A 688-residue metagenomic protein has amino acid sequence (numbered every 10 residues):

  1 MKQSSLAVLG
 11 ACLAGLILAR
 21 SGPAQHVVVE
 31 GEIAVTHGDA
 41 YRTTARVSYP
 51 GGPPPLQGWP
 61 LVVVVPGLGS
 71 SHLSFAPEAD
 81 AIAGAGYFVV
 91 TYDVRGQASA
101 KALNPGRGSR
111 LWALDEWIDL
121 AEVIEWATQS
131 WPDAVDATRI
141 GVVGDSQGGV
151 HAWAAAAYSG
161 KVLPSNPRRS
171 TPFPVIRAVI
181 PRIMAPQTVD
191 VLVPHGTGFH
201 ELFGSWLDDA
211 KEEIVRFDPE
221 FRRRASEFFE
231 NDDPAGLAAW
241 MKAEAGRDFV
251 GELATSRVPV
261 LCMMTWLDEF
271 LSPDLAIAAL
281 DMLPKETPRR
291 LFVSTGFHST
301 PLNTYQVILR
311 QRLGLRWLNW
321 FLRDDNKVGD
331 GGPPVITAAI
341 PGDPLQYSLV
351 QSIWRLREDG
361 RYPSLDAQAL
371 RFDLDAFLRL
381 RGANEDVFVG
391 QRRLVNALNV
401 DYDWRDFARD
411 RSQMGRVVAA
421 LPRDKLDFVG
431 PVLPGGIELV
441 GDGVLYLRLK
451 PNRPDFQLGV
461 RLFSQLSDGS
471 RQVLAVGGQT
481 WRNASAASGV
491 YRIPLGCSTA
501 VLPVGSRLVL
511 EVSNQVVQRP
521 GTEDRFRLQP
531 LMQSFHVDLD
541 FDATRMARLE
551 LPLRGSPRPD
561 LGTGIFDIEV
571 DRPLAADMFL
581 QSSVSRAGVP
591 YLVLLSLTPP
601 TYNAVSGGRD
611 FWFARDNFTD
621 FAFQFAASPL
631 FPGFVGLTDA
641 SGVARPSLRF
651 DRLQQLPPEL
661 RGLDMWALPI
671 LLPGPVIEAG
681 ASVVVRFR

Functional and structural regions predicted by a protein language model:
V27-V29, A34-H37, T44, V328-P559: Glycine/threonine-rich phosphate-binding loop and adjacent beta-strand/alpha-helix elements that clamp
D39-G51: A short loop-to-beta-strand scaffold at the N-terminal edge of the catalytic core in hydrolase folds
G52-G58, G106-D115, E122-S146: Gly/Ser-rich "nucleophile elbow"/oxyanion-hole loop immediately N-terminal to the catalytic nucleophile in hydrolases
P54-W59, V64-S99, F270-S272: Short substrate-entry loop that stabilizes the transition state in hydrolases
G84, W117-L120, Q129, V143-D145 (+2 more regions): Accessory cap/linker subdomain of secreted extracellular hydrolases
C262-M264: Short beta-strand/loop motif that positions the catalytic acidic residue of the alpha/beta-hydrolase fold
S272-D281: Short alpha-helix in the alpha/beta-hydrolase fold that links the catalytic acid
P557-R688: Residue-level hotspots within well-ordered secondary structure
